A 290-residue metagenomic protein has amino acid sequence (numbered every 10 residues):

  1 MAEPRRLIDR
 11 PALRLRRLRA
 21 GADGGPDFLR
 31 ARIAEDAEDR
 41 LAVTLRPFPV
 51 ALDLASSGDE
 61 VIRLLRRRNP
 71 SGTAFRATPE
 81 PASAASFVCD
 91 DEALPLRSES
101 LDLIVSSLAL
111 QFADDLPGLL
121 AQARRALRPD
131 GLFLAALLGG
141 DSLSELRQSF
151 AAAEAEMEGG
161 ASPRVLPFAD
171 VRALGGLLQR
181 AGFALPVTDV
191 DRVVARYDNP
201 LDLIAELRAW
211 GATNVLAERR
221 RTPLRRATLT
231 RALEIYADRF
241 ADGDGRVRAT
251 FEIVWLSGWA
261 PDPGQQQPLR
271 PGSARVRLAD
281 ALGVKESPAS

Functional and structural regions predicted by a protein language model:
M1-F48: Class I SAM-dependent methyltransferase Rossmann-like catalytic core, especially the SAM/SAH-binding loop
E38-L103, P117-A121: Class I SAM-dependent methyltransferase SAM/SAH-binding core
E60-R63, F75-A77, A169, A173 (+2 more regions): N-terminal regions of ATP-driven nucleic-acid and macromolecular assemblies, encompassing P-loop NTP-binding domains
L108-F112: Short catalytic micro-motifs in class I SAM-dependent methyltransferases
P117-L132: A short glycine-rich, Lys/Arg-flanked "PGG" loop and its adjoining helix->strand segment in the class I
L134-D202, W210-P223: Conserved catalytic/acceptor-binding region of the Class I
A181, D198-S290: C-terminal lobe and adjacent flexible extensions of AdoMet/dcAdoMet transferase-like proteins
